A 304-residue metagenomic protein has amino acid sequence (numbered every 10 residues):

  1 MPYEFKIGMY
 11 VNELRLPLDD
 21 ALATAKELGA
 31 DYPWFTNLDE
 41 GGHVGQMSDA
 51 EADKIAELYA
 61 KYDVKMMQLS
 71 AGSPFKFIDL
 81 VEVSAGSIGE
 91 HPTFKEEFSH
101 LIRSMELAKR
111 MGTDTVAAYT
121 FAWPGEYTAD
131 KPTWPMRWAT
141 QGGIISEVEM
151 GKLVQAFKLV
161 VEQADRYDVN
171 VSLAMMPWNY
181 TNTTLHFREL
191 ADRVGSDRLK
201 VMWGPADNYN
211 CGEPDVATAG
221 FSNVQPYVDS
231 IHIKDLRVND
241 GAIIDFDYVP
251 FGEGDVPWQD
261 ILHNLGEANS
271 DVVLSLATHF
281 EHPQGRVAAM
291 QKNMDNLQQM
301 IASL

Functional and structural regions predicted by a protein language model:
M1-G8, R15-G29, D53-A60, E106 (+2 more regions): Histidine-acidic metal/acid-base catalytic patches
Y10, L28-D49, S70-V81: N-terminal substrate-binding region of glycoside hydrolase catalytic domains
Y10-L14, T36-L38, A71-P74, F121-W123 (+4 more regions): Active-site beta-loop-alpha junctions enriched in small/polar residues
P17-D20, I78-K200: Active-site acidic/histidine proton-transfer and metal-coordination neighborhood in alpha/beta enzyme cores
D31-Y32, K65, D114, N170 (+1 more regions): Residue-level detector of anion-binding/catalytic polar loops
W34, Q68, A117, D229-H232 (+1 more regions): Conserved beta-strand positions in the central sheet of alpha/beta enzyme cores
T36-A56, T120-Y127: Glycine-rich, proline-tolerant flexible connector loops at the mouths of alpha/beta enzymes
A52-A71, K152-A164, R193-V194, W258-I261: Alpha-helix-loop-beta-strand connector modules within alpha/beta enzyme cores
